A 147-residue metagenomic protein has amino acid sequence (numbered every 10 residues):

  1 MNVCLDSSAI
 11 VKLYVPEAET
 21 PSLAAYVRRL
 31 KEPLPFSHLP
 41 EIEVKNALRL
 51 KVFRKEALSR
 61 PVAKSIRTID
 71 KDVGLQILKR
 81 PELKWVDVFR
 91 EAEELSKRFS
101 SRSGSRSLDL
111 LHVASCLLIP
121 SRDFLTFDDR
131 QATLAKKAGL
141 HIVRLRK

Functional and structural regions predicted by a protein language model:
M1-K64, A138-H141, K147: Short, well-structured N-terminal submotif of metal-dependent ribonuclease cores
N2, S37, K71, R98 (+1 more regions): Acidic, PIN/NYN-like endoribonuclease modules and their adjacent C-terminal/linker elements
D6, D109, D128: Acidic active-site catalytic centers that drive phospho-/nucleotidyl reactions and related ester hydrolyses
I10, P40, D87-V88, H112 (+1 more regions): Alpha-helix capping/helix-boundary segments
T20-S22, L110-V113: A generic local structural motif
P21, N46, R90, A132-T133: Alpha-helical elements of the RecA-like P-loop NTPase motor core of helicases
I66-R67, K71-S100, D109-L110: Acidic catalytic patch
